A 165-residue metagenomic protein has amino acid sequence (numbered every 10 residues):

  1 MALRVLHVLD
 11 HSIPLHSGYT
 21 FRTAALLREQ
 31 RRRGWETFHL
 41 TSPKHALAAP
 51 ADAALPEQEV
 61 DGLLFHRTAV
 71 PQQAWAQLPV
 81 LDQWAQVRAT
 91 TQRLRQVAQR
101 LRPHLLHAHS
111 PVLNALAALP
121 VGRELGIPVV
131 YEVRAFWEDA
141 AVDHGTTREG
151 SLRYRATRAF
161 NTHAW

Functional and structural regions predicted by a protein language model:
M1-L64: N-terminal subdomain of nucleotide-sugar transferases
R33, L101, V121-L125: Helix C-cap/helix->beta junction micro-motif
E36-R102: A conserved catalytic-core segment of Leloir-type glycosyltransferases
A54-V60, E124-G126, T147-G150: Short, hinge-like loop/turn segments at secondary-structure boundaries
V70-L81, V130-T162: Acceptor-binding helix/loop patch of EC 2.4 sugar-transfer enzymes, predominantly nucleotide-sugar-dependent
L94-N114, I127: Short N-terminal targeting/anchoring amphipathic segment
